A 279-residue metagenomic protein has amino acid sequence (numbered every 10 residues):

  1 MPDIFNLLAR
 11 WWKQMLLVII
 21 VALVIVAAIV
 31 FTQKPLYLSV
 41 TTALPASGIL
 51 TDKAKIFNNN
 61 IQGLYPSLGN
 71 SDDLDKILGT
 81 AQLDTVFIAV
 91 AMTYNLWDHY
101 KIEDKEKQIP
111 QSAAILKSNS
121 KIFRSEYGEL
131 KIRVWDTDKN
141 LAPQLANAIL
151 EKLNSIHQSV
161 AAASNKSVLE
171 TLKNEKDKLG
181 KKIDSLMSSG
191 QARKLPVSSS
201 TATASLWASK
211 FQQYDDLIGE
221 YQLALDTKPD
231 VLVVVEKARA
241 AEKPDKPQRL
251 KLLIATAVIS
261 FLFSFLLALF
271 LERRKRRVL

Functional and structural regions predicted by a protein language model:
M1-V24, A28, F57-L68, L179-K182 (+3 more regions): Short, disordered/basic amphipathic segments at the extreme N-terminus that act as membrane-targeting/anchoring regions
R10-V18, K76, L252-T256: Residue-level signature of transmembrane alpha-helical entry/exit and packing/kink sites in multi-pass membrane
I25-V40, Y221-V231: Aromatic-capped interface at the extracytoplasmic side of an N-terminal signal-anchor transmembrane helix
V30, Q158, F263-S264: Alpha-helical transmembrane segments
V30-D75, D98-I109, A238: Short, glycine-rich, amphipathic interfacial segments at transmembrane boundaries or analogous
K76-L78, T85-D226: Soluble oligomerization/assembly scaffold segments of membrane-associated complexes
L217-F261, E272-K275: Interfacial amphipathic helix/helix-coil modules that most often lie immediately N-terminal to a transmembrane helix
